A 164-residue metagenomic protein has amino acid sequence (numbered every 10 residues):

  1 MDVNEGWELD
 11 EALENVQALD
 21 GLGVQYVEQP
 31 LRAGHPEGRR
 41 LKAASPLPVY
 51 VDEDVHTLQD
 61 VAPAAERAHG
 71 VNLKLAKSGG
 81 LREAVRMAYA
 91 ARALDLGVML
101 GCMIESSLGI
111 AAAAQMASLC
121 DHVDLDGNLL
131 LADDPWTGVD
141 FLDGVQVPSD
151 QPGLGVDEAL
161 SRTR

Functional and structural regions predicted by a protein language model:
M1-A111, A117, A132-G144: Catalytic core of soluble alpha/beta enzymes
D121-D124: Short helix/strand-capping turn motifs
N128: Active-site cofactor/co-catalyst pockets and adjacent glycine-rich loops in catalytic enzymes
P135-R164: C-terminal extensions of enzymes
